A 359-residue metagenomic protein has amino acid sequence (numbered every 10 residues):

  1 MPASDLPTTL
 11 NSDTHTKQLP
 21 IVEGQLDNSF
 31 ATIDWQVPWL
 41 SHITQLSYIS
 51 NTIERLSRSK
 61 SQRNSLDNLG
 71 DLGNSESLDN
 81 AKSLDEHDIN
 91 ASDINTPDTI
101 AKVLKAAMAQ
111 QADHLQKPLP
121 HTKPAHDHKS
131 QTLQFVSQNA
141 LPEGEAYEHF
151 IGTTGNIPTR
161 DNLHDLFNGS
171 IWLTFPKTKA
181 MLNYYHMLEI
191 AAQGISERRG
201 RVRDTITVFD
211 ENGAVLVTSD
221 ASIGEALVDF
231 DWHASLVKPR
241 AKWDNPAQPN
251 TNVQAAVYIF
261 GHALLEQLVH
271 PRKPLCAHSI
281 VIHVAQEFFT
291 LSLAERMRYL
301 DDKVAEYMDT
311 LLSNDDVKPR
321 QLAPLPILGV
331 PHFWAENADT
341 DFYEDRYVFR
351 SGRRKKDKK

Functional and structural regions predicted by a protein language model:
P2-F30, W35, W39, E336-A338: A positional "C-terminalness" feature that preferentially activates on distal terminal regions of long, nucleic
S4-I21, S50-S130: Intrinsically disordered, low-complexity terminal tails and inter-domain linkers enriched for S/T/G/P/D/E
K17, F30, D34, Y48 (+5 more regions): Residue-level detector of secondary-structure boundary/capping sites
L46-I49, S59-Q62, L72, L84 (+9 more regions): Surface-exposed polar/charged interaction patches
S130-T132, V136-S137: A helicase ATPase "motif cassette" and its flanking acidic/Ser/Thr-rich regulatory loops
S137, P142-D229: Internal, hydrophobic cores of structured domains that mediate oligomerization or house catalytic pockets within large
L188-K359: A contiguous, surface-oriented mixed alpha/beta subdomain in the mid-to-C-terminal portion of proteins that forms
